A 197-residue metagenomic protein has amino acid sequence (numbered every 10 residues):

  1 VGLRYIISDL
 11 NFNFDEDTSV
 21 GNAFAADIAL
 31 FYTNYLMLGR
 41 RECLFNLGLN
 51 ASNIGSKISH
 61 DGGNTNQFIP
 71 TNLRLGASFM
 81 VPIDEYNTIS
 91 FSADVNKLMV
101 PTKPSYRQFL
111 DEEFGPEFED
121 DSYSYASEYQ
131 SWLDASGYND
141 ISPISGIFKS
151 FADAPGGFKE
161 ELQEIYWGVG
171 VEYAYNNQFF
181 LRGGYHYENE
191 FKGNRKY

Functional and structural regions predicted by a protein language model:
V1-Y197: Outer-membrane beta-barrel porins/channels
